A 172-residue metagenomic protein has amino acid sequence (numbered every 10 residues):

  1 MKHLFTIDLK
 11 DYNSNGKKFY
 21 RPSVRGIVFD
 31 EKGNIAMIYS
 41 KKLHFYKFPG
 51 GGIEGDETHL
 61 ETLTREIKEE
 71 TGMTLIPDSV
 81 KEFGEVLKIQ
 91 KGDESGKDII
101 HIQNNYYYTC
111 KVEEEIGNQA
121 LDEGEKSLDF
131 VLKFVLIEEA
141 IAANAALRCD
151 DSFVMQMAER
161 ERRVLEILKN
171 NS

Functional and structural regions predicted by a protein language model:
M1-E31: Acidic, metal-coordinating catalytic segment for phosphate/diphosphate chemistry, firing primarily on the Nudix
K18-Y20, K97-N104, G124-D129: A generic structural micro-feature
G33-E70, T74: Conserved Nudix-box catalytic region and its N-terminal flanking loop in Nudix hydrolases and closely related
F45, G117-S172: Nudix hydrolase/Nudix homology domain
I53, V86, V112, I137-A140: Hydrophobic pocket-lining residues within nucleotide cofactor-binding pockets
T74-E85: A short coil-to-beta-strand element that immediately follows conserved catalytic motifs
K88-Q119, K133: Active-site-adjacent beta-strand/loop module that shapes the phosphate/pyrophosphate-binding cleft
